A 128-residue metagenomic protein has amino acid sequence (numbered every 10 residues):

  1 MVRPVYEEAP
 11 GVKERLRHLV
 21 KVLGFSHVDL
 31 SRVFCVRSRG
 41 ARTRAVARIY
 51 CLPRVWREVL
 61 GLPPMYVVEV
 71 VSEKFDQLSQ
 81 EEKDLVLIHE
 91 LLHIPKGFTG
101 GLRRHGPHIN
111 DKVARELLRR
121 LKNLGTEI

Functional and structural regions predicted by a protein language model:
M1-V20: Domain-scale selection of a single, long terminal region that carries the protein's primary operational module
P4-V5, R39, L60, K74 (+1 more regions): Intrinsically disordered, low-complexity linear regions
V12, K83-D84, N110: Hydrophobic (often cysteine-bearing) scaffold residues that line and stabilize catalytic clefts of nucleotide/cofactor
R15-L60: Auxiliary, metal-adjacent structural segments of Zn-dependent hydrolase domains
V70-V86: Short pre-active-site segment immediately N-terminal to the catalytic Zn-binding motif
K83-G97: Active-site recognition of the HExxH zinc-binding catalytic motif
F98-I128: Post-HExxH zinc-binding segment in Zn-dependent metallohydrolases
